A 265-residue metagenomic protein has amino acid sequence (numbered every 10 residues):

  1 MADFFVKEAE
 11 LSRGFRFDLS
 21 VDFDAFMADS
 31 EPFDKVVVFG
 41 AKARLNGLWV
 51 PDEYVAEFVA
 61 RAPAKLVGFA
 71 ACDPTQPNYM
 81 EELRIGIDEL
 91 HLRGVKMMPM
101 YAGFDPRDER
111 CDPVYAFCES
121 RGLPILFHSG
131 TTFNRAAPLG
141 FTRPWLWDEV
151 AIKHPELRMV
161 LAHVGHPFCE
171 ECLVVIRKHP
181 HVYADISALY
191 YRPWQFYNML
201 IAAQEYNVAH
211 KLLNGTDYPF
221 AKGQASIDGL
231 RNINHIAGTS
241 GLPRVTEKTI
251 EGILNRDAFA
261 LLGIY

Functional and structural regions predicted by a protein language model:
M1-A28, K35, R84-I85, Y206-L213 (+1 more regions): Mid-to-C-terminal alpha-helical segments outside catalytic/metal-binding sites
D18-A25, V50-A56, Y79-E82, P144-W147 (+2 more regions): Alpha-helical scaffolding within the catalytic cores of extracellular/periplasmic polymer-degrading hydrolases
M27-A28, V59-P63, I87, A151 (+2 more regions): N-terminal cationic-hydrophobic initiation segments that often serve targeting/anchoring roles
P32-K35, K42-F141, V182: Active-site gating/metal-coordination segments in enzymes
V36, V55, G68, V95 (+7 more regions): Divalent metal-coordination and catalytic microenvironments
A60-K65, K153-E156, K178-H181, Y206-N207 (+1 more regions): Short helix-capping segments at alpha-helix termini
E82, V150-K153, A221: A generic "structured core" feature
R93-G94, R107-N214: Catalytic pocket-lining loop regions of alpha/beta-barrel enzymes, especially the amidohydrolase/enolase/GH5 lineages
